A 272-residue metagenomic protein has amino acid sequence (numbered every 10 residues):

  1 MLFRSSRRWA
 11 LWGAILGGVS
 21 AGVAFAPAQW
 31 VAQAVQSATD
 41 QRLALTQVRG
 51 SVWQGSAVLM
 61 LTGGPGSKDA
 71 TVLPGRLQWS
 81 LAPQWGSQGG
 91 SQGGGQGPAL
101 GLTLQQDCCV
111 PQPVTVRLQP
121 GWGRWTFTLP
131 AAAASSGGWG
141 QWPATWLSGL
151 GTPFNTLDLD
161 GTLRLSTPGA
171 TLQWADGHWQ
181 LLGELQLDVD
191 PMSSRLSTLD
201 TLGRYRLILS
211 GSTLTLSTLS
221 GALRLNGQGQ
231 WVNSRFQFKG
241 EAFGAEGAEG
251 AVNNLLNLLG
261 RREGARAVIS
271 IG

Functional and structural regions predicted by a protein language model:
M1-G13, A32, Q36-A38, L196-G272: Extended terminal
R8-A26: Single-pass alpha-helical transmembrane signal-anchor segments
S20-Q29, Q47-S51: Short glycine/proline- and aromatic-enriched beta-strand/turn motifs that initiate or cap beta-hairpins
A28-Q47: Alpha-helical transmembrane signal-anchor/signal-peptide segments
L43-T156: N-terminal beta-strand/beta-hairpin edge segment
L61, C108, W122, G169 (+3 more regions): Transmembrane beta-strands of outer-membrane beta-barrel pores
S91, Q119-A170, S210-T215, F243-G272: Extended amphipathic, helix-rich lipid-handling scaffolds
P153, L157-Q228: Solvent-exposed beta-strand/coil patches in large extracellular/periplasmic or lumenal scaffold regions
